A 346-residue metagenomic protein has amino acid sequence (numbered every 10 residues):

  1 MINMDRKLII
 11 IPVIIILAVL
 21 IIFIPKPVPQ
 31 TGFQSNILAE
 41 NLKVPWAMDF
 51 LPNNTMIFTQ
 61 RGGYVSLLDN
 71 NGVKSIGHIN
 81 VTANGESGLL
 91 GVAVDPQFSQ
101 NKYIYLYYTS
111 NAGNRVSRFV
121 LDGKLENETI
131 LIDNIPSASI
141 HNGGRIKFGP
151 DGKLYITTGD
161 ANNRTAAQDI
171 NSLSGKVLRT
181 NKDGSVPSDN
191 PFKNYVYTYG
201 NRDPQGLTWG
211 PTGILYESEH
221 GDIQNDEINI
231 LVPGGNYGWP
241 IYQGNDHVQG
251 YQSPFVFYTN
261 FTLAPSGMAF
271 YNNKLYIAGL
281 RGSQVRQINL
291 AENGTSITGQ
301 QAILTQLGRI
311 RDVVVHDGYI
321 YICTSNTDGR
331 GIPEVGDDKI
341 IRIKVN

Functional and structural regions predicted by a protein language model:
M1-D5: Short, Lys/Arg-rich N-terminal segment immediately upstream of the first membrane anchor
K7-I9, I15-R164, G206-T208, I214-G221 (+3 more regions): Acidic, Gly/Ser/Thr-rich repeat motifs that build Ca2+-stabilized beta-propeller blades
K74-G85, T129-G143, L173, T180-T198 (+2 more regions): Surface-exposed loop and turn segments in beta-propeller and other repeat-based domains that flank or scaffold
R118-L125, L178-P187, L231-G238, Q243 (+2 more regions): Short loop/turn segments immediately following beta-strands, especially the blade-tip and inter-blade linker loops
T198-P233: Acidic, glycine-rich loop-and-beta core segments that form the ion-binding/anion-interacting portion of active sites
Y216, I223-N229, N236-P240, H247-G250 (+1 more regions): Short acidic/glycine-rich loop or secondary-structure boundary segments that cap or lie
S218-E219, D226, Y251-F257, A264: Oxyanion-binding "anion nests"
I310-D312: Repeated scaffold domains used in trafficking and secretory/extracellular systems, primarily beta-propellers
